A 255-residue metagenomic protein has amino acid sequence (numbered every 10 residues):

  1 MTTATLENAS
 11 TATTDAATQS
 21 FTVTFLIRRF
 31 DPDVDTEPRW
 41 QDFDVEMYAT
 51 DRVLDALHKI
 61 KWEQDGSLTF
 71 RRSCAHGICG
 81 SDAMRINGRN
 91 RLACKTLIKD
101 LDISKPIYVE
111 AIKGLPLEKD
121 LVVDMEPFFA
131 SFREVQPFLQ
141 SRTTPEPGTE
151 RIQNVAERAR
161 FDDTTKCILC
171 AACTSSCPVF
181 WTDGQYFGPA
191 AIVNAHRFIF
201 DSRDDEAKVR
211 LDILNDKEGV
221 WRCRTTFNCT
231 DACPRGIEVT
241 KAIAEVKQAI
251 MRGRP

Functional and structural regions predicted by a protein language model:
M1-A17: Secretory/periplasmic and organellar redox-cofactor proteins
A9, Q64-R71: Active-site phosphate-binding and catalytic loops of NTP-dependent enzymes
Q19-D42: Eukaryote-biased recognition of intrinsically disordered, low-complexity regulatory segments
R28, R85-R89: Short strand-turn-strand beta-turns centered on an Asx-Gly dipeptide
R39-R52: Short, contiguous acidic and Ser/Thr-rich linear segments
D51-G66, K105, E110-P255: Ferredoxin-type iron-sulfur electron-transfer modules in oxidoreductases and energy-metabolism complexes
C74-A83: Short, structured protein-protein interaction patches enriched in aromatics and acidic/basic residues, typified by
R89-V109: Glycine-rich phosphate/adenylate-binding loop and adjacent beta-alpha elements of nucleotide- or dinucleotide-binding
